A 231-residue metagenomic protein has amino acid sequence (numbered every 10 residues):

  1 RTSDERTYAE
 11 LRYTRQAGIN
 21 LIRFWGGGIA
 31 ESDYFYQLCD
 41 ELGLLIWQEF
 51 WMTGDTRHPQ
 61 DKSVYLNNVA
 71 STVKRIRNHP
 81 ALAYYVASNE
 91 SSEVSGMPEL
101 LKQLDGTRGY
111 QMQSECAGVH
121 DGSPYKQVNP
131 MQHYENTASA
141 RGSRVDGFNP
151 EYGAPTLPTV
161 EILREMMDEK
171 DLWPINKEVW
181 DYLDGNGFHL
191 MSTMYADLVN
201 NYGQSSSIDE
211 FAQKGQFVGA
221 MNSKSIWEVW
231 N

Functional and structural regions predicted by a protein language model:
R1, F24-A30, I46-W51, T72 (+7 more regions): Long, contiguous hydrophobic alpha-helical segments, chiefly transmembrane helices and signal peptides
R1-D121: Active-site mouth of glycoside hydrolases
T7, C39, D61, Q127 (+2 more regions): General N-terminal targeting signals
N20, T53, L66-N67, P130 (+4 more regions): Generic alpha-helix detector with strongest preference for long hydrophobic helices that associate with membranes
Y85, N136-N231: Substrate-binding clefts and catalytic carboxylate motifs of secreted carbohydrate-active enzymes
E93-E99, E115-G147, L157-V160, N231: Substrate-binding cleft/loops of secretory-pathway carbohydrate-active enzymes
